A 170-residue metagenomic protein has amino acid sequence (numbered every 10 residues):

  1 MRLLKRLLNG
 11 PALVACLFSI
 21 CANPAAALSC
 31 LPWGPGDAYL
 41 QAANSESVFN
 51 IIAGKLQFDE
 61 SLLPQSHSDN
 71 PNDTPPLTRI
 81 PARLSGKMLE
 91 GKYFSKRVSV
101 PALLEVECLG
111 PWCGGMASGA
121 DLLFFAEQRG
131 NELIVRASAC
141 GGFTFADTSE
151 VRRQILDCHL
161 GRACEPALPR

Functional and structural regions predicted by a protein language model:
R2-A12: Bacterial N-terminal signal peptides that target proteins for export
G10-A22: Bacterial N-terminal signal peptides
N23-R170: Transition segments tied to proteolytic processing and entry into folded domains
